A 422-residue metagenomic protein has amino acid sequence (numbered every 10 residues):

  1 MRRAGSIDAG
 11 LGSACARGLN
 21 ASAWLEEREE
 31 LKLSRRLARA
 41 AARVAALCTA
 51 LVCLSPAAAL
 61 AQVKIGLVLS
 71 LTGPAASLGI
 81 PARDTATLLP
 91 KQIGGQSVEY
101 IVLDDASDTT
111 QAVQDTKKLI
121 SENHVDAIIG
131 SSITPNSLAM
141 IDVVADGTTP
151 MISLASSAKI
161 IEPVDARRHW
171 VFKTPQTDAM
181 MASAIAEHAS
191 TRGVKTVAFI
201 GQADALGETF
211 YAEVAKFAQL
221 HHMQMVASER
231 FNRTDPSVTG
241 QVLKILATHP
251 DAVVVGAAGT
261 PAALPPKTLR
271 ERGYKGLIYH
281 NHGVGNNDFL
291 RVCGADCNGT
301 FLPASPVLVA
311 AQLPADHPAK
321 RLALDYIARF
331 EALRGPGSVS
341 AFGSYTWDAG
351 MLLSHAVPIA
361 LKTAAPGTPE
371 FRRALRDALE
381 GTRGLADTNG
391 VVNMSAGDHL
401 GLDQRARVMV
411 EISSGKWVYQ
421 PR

Functional and structural regions predicted by a protein language model:
M1-A40: N-terminal secretory signal peptides that target proteins for export/translocation
S6, E29-R36, V44, C48-A50 (+1 more regions): Extracytosolic ligand-binding ectodomains
C53-P56: N-terminal signal peptide c-region/cleavage motif recognized by signal peptidases
